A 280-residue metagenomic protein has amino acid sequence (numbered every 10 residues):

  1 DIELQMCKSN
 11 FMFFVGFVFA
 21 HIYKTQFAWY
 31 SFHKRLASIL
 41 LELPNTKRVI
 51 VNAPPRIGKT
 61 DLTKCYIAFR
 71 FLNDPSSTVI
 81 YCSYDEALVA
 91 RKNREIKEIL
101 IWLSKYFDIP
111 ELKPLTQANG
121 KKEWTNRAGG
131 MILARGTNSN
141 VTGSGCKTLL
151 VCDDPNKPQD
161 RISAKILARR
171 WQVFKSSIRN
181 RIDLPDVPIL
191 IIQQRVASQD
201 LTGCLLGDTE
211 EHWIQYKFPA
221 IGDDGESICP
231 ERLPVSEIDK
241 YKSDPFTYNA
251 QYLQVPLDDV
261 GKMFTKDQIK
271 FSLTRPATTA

Functional and structural regions predicted by a protein language model:
D1-K47: N-terminal accessory segments
N45-Y66: Walker A/P-loop
R48-I50, T78-I80, L149, P188-L190: Residue-level preference for the first positions of well-ordered beta-strands
R70-T78: Post-Walker A helix-loop "phosphate-sensing" segment adjacent to the P-loop in P-loop NTPases
C82-N138: Conserved nucleotide-state-sensing and coupling region of NTP-binding domains
K121-S177: Conserved RecA-like ASCE ATPase "motif II neighborhood" in helicase/translocase motors
A168-D224: Replace "adjacent to P-loop NTPase cores in ATP/GTP-dependent enzymes" with "adjacent to NTP-binding cores
G225-A280: ATPase catalytic-site recognition across NTP-hydrolyzing enzymes
